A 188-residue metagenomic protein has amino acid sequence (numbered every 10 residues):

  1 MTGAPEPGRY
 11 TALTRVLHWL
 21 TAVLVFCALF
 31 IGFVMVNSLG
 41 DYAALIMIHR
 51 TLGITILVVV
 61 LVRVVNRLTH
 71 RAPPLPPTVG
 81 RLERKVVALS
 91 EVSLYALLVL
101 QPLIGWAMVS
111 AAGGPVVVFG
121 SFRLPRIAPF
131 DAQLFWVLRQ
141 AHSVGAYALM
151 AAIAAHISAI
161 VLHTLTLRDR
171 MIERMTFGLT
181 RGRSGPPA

Functional and structural regions predicted by a protein language model:
M1-A188: Membrane-embedded alpha-helical bundles that constitute the cytochrome b-like, heme-associated redox core of multi-pass
